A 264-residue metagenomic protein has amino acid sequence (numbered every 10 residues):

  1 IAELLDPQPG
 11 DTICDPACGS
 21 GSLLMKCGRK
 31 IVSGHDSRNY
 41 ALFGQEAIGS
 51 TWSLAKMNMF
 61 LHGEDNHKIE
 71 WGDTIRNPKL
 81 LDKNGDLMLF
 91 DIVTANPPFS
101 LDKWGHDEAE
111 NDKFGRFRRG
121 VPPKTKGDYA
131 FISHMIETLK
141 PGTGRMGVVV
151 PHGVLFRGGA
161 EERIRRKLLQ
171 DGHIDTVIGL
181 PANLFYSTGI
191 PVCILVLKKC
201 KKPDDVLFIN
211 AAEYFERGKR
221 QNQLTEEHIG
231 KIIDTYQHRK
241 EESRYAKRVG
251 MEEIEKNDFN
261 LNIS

Functional and structural regions predicted by a protein language model:
A2-A95, S100-N111, G115, Y129-A130 (+2 more regions): Conserved S-adenosyl-L-methionine
N84-I263: A conserved structural/catalytic subdomain of Rossmann-like adenosyl-cofactor enzymes
